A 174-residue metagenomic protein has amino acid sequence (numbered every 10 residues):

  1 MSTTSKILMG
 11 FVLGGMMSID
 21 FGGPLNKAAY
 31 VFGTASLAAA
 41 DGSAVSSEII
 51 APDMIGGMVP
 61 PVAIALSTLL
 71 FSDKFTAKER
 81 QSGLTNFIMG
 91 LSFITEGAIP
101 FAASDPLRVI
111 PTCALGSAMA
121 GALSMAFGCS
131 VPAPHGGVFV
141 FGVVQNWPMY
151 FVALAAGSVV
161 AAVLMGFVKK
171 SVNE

Functional and structural regions predicted by a protein language model:
M1-V172: Pore-lining transmembrane helices
